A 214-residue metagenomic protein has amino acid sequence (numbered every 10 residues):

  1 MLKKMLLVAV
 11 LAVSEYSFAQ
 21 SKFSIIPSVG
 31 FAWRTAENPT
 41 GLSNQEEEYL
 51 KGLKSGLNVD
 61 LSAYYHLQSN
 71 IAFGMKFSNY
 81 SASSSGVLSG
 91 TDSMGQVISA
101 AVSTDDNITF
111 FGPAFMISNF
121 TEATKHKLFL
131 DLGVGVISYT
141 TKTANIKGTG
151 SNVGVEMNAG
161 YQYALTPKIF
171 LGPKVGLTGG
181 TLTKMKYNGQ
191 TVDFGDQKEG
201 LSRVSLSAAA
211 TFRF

Functional and structural regions predicted by a protein language model:
M1-S24: Cleavable N-terminal export/targeting peptides
F18-S28, P39-E46: Sec-dependent signal peptide cleavage junction
K22-W33, S62-A144, V155, Y163-I169 (+1 more regions): Gram-negative (and chloroplast) outer-membrane scaffold detector with strong preference for beta-barrel transmembrane
W33-D60, K147-S151: Surface-exposed strand-loop-strand hairpins of Gram-negative outer-membrane beta-barrel proteins
N38-T40, E48-Y49, A82-V87, Y163-F214: Predominantly the C-terminal beta-signal and adjacent terminal strand-loop region of outer-membrane beta-barrel
T40-L42, F111, A144-I146, T183-M185: Outer-membrane beta-barrel porins/channels
N44-L50, Q96-T104, T140-G148, T191-K198: Extracellular loop and loop/strand-boundary signature of outer-membrane beta-barrel proteins
T149-V153, N158-Y161: Conserved binding-pocket/active-site segment within a compact domain
